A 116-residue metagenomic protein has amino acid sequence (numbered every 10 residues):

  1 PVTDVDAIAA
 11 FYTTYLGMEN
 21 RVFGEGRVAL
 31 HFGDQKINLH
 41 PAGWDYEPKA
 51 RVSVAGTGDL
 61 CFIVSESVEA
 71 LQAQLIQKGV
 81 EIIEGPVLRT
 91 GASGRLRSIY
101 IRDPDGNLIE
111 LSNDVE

Functional and structural regions predicted by a protein language model:
V2-V5: Conserved beta-strand-loop-alpha-helix junction that forms the acyl-donor binding cleft
I8-T13, L75, G106: Conserved active-site tyrosine of GNAT-family acetyltransferases
M18-R102, N113-E116: Vicinal oxygen chelate
L108-L111: Short glycine-/small-residue motifs
